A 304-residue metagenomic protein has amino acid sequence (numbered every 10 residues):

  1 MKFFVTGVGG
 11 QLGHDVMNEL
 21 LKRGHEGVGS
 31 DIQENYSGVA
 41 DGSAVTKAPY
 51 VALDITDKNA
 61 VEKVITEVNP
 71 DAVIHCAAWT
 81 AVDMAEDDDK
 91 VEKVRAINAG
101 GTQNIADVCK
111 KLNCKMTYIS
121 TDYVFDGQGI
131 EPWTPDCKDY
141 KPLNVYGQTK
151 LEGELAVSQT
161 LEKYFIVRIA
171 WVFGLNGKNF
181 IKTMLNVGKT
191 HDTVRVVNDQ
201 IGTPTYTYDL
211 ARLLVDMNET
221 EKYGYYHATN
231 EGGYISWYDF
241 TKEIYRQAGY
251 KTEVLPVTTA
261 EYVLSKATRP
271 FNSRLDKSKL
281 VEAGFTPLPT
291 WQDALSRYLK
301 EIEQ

Functional and structural regions predicted by a protein language model:
M1-R23: N-terminal Rossmann NAD(P)H-binding glycine-rich loop of SDR-like oxidoreductase domains
T6, V196-I201, Y226-Y234: Glycine-rich Rossmann NAD(P)(H)-binding loop
S43-D57: Rossmann-fold cofactor-recognition segment
I55-I97: NAD(P)H-binding glycine-rich loop region in Rossmannoid oxidoreductase-like domains and their noncatalytic homologs
E92-N104, K111, V124-V167, V172: Catalytic helix-loop patch of NAD(P)-dependent Rossmann-fold dehydrogenases
L155-G202, Y208-D209, D216: NAD(P)-dependent short-chain dehydrogenase/reductase
T190, L213, T220-S265, F271: Mid/C-terminal beta-alpha module of Rossmann-like enzyme folds, strongest in SDR-family dehydrogenases/epimerases
S236-K242, T258-Y298, I302-E303: Conserved C-terminal active-site "lid" loop/helix of NAD(P)H-dependent oxidoreductases that clamps the redox cofactor
